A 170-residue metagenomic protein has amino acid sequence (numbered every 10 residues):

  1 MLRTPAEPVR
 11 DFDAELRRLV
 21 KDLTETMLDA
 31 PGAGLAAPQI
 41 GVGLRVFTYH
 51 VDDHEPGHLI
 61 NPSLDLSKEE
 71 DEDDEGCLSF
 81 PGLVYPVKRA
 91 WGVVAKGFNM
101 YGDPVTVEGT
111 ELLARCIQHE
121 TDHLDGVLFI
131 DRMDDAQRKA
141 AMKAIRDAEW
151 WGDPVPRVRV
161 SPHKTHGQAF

Functional and structural regions predicted by a protein language model:
M1-F170: Positively charged
